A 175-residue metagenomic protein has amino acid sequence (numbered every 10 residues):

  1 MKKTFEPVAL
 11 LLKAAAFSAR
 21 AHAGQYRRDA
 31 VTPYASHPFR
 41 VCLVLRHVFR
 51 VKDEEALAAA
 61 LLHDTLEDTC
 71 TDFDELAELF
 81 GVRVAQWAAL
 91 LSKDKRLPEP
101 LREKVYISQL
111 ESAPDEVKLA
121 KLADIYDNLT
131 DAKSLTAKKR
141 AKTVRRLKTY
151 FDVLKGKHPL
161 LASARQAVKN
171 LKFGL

Functional and structural regions predicted by a protein language model:
M1-L175: Active-site helical microenvironments for divalent-metal-assisted chemistry
